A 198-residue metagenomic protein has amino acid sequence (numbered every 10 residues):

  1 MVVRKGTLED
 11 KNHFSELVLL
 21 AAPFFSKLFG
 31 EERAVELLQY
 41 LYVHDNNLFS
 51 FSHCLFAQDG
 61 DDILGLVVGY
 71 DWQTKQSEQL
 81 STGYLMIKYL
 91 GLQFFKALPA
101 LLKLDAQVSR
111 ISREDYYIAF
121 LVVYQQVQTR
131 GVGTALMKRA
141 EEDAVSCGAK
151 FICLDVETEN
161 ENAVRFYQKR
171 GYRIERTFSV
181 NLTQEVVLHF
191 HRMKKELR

Functional and structural regions predicted by a protein language model:
V2-E16, D71-W72: A short beta-loop-alpha structural element at the N-terminal edge of CoA-dependent acyl/N-acetyltransferase catalytic
A22-Y42, K88-L92: Conserved GNAT-fold acetyl-CoA-binding loop/helix
R33-C54, Q107: Active-site rim helix/loop that mediates acceptor-substrate recognition in acyltransferases
F56, D62-D71, Y117, V122: Conserved beta-strand in the GNAT
T74-D115: Conserved acyl-donor/pantetheine-binding loop and adjacent beta-alpha core of acyl/acetyltransferases and related
E114-Y116, A144-D155: Conserved GNAT acetyl-CoA-binding A-motif
T129-E142, R165, K169: Conserved acetyl-CoA-binding loop-helix of GNAT-fold acetyltransferases
K150-C153, E157-E161, R170, V180-R198: C-terminal "cap" of GNAT-fold acetyltransferases
